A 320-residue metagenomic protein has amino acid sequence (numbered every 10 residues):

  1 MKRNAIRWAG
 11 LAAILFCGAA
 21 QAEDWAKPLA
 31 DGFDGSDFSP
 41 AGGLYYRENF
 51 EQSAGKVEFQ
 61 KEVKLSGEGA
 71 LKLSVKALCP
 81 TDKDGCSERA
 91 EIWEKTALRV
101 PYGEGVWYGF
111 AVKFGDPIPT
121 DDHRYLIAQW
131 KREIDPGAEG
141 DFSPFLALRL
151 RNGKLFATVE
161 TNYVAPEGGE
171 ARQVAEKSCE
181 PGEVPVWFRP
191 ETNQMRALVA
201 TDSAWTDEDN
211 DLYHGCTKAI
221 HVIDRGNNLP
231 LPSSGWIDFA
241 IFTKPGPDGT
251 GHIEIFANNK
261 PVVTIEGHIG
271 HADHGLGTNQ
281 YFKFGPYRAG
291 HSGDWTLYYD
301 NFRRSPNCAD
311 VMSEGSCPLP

Functional and structural regions predicted by a protein language model:
M1-A9: Bacterial N-terminal signal peptides that target proteins for export
A12-L15: Short, linear, compositionally biased motifs with a strong N-terminal bias
C17-A19: N-terminal signal peptide c-region/cleavage motif recognized by signal peptidases
E23-P320: Low-complexity, Ser/Thr/Pro/Gly-rich disordered linker/stalk regions
